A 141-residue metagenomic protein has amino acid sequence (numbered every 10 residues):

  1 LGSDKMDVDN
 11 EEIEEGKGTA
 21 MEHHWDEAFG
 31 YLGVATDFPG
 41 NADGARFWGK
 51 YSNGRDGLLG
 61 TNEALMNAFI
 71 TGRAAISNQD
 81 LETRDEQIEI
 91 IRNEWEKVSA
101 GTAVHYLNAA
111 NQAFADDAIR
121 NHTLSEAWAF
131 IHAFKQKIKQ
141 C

Functional and structural regions predicted by a protein language model:
L1-C141: Mature extracytoplasmic or organellar-lumen-exposed domains after removal of signal/transit peptides
